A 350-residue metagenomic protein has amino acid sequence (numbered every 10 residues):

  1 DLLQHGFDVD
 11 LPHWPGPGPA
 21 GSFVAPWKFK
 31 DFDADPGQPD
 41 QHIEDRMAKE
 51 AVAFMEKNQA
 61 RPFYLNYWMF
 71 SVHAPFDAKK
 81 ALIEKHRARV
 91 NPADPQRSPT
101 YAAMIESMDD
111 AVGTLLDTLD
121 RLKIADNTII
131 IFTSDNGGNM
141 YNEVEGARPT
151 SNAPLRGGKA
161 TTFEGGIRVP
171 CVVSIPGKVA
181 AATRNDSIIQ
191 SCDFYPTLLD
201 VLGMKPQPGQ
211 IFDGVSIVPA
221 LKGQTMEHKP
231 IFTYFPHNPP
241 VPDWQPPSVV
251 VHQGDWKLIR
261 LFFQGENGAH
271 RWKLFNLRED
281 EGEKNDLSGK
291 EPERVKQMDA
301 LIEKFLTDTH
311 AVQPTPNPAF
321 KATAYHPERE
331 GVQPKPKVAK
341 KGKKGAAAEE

Functional and structural regions predicted by a protein language model:
D1-F63, M69-K80, R87-A102, A269: Formylglycine-dependent
L2-G6, P75-A81, D117-K178, Q190 (+3 more regions): Histidine-centered active-site microenvironments of extracellular/periplasmic hydrolases and transferases
H5-D8, Q59-L65, I124-I130, I167-V169 (+2 more regions): Loop/turn elements at helix/coil->beta-strand transitions in domains of secreted/extracellular proteins
V9, G138-T162, V179-T183, S187 (+2 more regions): C-terminal cap/loop subdomain of S1 sulfatases and analogous C-terminal strand-loop tails that border
H13-G16, N66-D77, F132-M140, D213-G214 (+2 more regions): Short, solvent-exposed turn/loop segments enriched in Gly/Ser/Thr/Pro and often Arg
K30-P36, A93-S98, F132, N152-R156 (+3 more regions): Flexible glycine/proline-enriched surface loops and loop-helix/loop-strand junctions
P62-W68, I105, V112, I129-S134 (+3 more regions): Beta-strand elements within well-structured catalytic alpha/beta cores of enzymes that handle phosphate/sulfate esters
F194, Q253, F263-R271, L277-E350: Long, internal low-complexity/basic segments
